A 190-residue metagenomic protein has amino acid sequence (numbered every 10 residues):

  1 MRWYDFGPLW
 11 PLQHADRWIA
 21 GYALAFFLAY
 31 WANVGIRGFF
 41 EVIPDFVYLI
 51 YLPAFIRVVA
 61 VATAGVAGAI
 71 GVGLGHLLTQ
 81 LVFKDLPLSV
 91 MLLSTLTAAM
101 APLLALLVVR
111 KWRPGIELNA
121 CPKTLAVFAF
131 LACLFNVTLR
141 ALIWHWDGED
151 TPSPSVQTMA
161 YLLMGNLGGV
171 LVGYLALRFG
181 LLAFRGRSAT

Functional and structural regions predicted by a protein language model:
R2-I43, R57-V66, I70-E149, Y174-L182 (+1 more regions): Short helix-perturbing small/polar motifs within transmembrane alpha-helices
V42-V47, S89-L93, S153-L162: Non-cytosolic membrane-interface motifs at loop->transmembrane helix junctions
Q157-G173: Alpha-helical transmembrane segments that form the membrane-embedded catalytic/substrate-binding core of multi-pass
